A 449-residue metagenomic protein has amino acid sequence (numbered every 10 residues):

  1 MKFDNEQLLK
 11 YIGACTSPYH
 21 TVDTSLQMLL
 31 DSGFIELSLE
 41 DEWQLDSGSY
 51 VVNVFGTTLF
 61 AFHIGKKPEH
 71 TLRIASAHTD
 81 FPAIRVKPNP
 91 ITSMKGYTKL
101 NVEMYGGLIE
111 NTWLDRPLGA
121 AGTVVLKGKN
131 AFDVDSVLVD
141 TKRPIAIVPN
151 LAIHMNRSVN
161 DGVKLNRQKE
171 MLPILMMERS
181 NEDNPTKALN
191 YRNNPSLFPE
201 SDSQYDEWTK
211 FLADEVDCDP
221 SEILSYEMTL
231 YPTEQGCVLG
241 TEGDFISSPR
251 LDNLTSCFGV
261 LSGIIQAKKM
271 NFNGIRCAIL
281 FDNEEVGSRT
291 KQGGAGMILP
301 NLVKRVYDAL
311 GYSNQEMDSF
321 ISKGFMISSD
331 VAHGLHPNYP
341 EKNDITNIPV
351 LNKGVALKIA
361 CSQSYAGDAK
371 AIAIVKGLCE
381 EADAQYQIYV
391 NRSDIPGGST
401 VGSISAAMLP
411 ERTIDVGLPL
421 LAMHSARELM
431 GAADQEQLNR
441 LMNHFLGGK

Functional and structural regions predicted by a protein language model:
M1-K449: N-terminal hydrophobic/helix-forming segments and targeting peptides
